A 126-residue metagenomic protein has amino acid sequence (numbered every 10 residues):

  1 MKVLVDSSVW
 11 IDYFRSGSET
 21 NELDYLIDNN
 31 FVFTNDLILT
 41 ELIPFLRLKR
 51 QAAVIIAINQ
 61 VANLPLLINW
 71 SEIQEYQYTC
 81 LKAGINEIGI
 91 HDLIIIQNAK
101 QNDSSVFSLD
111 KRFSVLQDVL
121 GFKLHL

Functional and structural regions predicted by a protein language model:
M1, I96, K100-L126: Acidic, PIN/NYN-like endoribonuclease modules and their adjacent C-terminal/linker elements
M1-T34, P44-I56, L126: Short, well-structured N-terminal submotif of metal-dependent ribonuclease cores
V3, V32-T34, Q60-L64, S105-F107: Short loop->beta-strand "edge-of-pocket" segments that line small-molecule binding or catalytic clefts across diverse
W10-I11, L39-L42, F113-S114: A generic structural signal for short hydrophobic patches within well-formed alpha-helices
D24, I55, Q77, I96 (+1 more regions): Short glycine-/small-residue-rich flexible loop motifs, especially phosphate/cofactor-binding loops
N29-N30, Q60-V61, A83, N102 (+1 more regions): Structured helix-beta-strand junction loops
L37, I43-Y76: Active-site-proximal, substrate-binding regions of enzyme catalytic domains and RNA-binding/basic surfaces
L64-L109: Active-site neighborhoods of divalent-metal-dependent phosphate/nucleic-acid chemistry enzymes
